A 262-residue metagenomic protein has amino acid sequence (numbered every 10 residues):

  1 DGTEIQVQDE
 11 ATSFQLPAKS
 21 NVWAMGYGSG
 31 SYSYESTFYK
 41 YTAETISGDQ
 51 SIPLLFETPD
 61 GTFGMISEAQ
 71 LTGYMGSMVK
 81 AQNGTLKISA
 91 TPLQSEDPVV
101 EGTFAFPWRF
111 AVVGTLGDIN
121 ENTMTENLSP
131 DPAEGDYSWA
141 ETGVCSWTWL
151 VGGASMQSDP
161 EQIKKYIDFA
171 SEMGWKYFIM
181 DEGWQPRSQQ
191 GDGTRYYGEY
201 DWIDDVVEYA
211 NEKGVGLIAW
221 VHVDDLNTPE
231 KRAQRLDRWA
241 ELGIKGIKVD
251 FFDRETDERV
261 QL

Functional and structural regions predicted by a protein language model:
D1-N127: N-terminal accessory beta-strand-rich subdomains and adjacent acidic, glycine-rich linkers that precede catalytic cores
W23-M25, W147-L150, W184, W220-H222: Tryptophan-centered motif/residue detector
T37-I52, D159-Y166, A170, D225 (+2 more regions): A broadly tuned preference for mixed-charge, low-complexity surface segments
E101-Y177: An acidic-aromatic substrate-binding cleft motif
E182-L262: Aromatic- and carboxylate-enriched substrate-binding clefts and catalytic-loop regions of carbohydrate-active enzymes
